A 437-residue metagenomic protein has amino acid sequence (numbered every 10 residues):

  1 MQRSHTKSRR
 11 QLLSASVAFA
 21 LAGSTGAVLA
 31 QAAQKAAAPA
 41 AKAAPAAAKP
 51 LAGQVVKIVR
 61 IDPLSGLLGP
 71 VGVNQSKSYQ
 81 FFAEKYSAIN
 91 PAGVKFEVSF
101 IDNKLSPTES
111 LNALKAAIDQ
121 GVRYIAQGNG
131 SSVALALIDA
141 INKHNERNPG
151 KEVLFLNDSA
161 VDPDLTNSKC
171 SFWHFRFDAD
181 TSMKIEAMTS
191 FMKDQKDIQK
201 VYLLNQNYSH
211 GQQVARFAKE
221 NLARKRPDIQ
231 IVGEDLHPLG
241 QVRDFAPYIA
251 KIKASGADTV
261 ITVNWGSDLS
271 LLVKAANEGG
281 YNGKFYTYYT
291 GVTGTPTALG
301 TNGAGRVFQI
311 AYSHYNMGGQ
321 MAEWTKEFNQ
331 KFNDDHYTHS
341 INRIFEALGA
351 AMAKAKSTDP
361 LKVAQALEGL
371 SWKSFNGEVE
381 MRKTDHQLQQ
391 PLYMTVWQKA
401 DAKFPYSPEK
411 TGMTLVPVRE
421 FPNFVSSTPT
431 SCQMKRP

Functional and structural regions predicted by a protein language model:
Q2-A20: N-terminal secretory signal peptides and thylakoid transit peptides that target proteins across membranes
A33-R60, I89-K95, K193-Q199: Immediate post-signal peptide segment of exported/extracytoplasmic ligand-binding proteins
A46, V55, P70-K77, I89-L165 (+2 more regions): Beta-alpha junction/loop-to-helix N-cap segments that form part of ligand/metal-binding clefts
A48-A52, V56-S78, I101-T108, N129-G130 (+2 more regions): Extracytoplasmic "Venus flytrap"
V56, F375-P437: Solvent-exposed, acidic/polar segments of extracytosolic/periplasmic ligand-binding ectodomains
E109-N112, P163-D164, F172-G280, H314-E323: Extracellular/periplasmic Venus flytrap/periplasmic-binding protein
A117-S131, N148-D158, Y202-N205, G256-G266 (+4 more regions): Periplasmic-binding protein-like
S171, V273-F345, A353-T358, S407-R436: Extracellular/periplasmic periplasmic-binding protein-like sensory domains
